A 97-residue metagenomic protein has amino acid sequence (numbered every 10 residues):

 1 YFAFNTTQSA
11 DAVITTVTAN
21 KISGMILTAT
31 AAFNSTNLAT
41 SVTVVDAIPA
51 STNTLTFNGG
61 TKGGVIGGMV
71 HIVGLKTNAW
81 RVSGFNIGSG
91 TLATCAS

Functional and structural regions predicted by a protein language model:
F2-S97: Acidic, glycine/polar-enriched metal-coordinating patches/loops that mediate binding to polyanionic ligands
